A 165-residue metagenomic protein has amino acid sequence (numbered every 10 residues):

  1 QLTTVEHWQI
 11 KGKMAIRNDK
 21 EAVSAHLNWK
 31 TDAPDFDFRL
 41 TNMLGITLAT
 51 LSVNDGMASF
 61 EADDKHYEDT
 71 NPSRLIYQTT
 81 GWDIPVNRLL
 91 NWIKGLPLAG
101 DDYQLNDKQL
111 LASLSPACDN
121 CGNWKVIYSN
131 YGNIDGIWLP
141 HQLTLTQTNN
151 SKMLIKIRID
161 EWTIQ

Functional and structural regions predicted by a protein language model:
Q1-N28: N-terminal leader/targeting segments and the immediate start of mature chains
E6, A25, P34, T47-A49 (+4 more regions): Envelope-exposed proteins and targeting segments
Q9-K11, K30, T50-S52, M57-S59 (+2 more regions): Beta-strand-dominated lipid-handling architectures at cellular/organellar boundaries
N18-A22, M43-L48, N150-K152: Solvent-exposed loop/turn segments connecting transmembrane beta-strands in outer-membrane beta-barrel proteins
D32, N54, N106-K108: Structural motif
D35-V86: An acidic-aromatic
G95-Q165: Gly/Pro-enriched, hydrophobic low-complexity segments that function as extracytoplasmic propeptides/linkers
